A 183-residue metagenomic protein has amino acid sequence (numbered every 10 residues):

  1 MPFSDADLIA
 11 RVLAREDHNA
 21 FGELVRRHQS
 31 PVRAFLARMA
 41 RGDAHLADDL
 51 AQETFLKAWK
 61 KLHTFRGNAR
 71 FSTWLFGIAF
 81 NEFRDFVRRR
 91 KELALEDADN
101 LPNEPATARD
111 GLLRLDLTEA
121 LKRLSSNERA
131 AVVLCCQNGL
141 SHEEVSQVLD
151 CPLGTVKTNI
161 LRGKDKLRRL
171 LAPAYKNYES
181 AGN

Functional and structural regions predicted by a protein language model:
P2-D7, D85, K91-E119, S141 (+1 more regions): Internal acidic/polar
L13-E23, R33-E53, K176: Short, charged helix-capping/linker segments at alpha-helix termini
R27-S30, R38-A40, V133-L140: Short helix-capping/turn signature of helix-turn-helix
H28, N159-R162, K166: Residues within the DNA-recognition helix of helix-turn-helix
G42, Q147-V148, D165-N183: C-terminal edge and immediately downstream basic/flexible tail or linker adjoining helix-turn-helix-like DNA-binding
D49-L56, A69-N81: Structural recognition of an alpha-helix C-terminal capping motif at a helix-to-coil junction
K60-G67, G77-D97, R162: Arg/Lys-rich amphipathic alpha helix in sigma70-family domain 2
E119-A130, N138-T155: Helix-turn-helix DNA-binding module
